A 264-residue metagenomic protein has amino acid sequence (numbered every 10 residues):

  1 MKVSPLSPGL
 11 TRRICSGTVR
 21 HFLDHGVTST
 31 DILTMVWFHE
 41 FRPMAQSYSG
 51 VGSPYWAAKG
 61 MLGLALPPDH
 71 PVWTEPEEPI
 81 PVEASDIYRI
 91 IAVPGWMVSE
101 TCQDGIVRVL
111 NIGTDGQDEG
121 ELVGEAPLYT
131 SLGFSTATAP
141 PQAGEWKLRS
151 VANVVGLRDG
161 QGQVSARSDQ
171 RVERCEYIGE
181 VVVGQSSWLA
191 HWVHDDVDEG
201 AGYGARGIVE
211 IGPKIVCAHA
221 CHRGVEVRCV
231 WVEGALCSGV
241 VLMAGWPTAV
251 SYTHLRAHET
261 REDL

Functional and structural regions predicted by a protein language model:
K2-Y252: Extended polysaccharide-engagement surfaces of secreted carbohydrate-active enzymes
T253-T260: Conserved small/polar residues in nucleotide/adenosyl-binding loops
